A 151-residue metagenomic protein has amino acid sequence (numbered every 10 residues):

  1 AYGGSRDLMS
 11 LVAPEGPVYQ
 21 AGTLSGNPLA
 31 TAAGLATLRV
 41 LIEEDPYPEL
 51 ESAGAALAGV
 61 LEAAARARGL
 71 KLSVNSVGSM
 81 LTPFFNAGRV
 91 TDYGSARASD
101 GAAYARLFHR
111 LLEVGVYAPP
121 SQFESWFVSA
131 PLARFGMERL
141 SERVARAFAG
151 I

Functional and structural regions predicted by a protein language model:
A1-I151: Conserved N-terminal phosphate-binding loop of PLP-dependent enzymes in the Aspartate aminotransferase
